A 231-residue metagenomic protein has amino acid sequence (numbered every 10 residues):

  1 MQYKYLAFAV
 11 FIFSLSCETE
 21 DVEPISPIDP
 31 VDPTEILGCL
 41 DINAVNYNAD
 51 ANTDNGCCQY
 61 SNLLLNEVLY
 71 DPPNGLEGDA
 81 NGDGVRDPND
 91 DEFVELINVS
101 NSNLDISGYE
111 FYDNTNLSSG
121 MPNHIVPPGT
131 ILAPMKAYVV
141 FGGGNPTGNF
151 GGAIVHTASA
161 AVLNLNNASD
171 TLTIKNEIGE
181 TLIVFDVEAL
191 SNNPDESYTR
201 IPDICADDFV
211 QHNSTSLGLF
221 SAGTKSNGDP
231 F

Functional and structural regions predicted by a protein language model:
Q2-F8: Sec-dependent signal peptide recognition, specifically the positively charged N-region followed immediately by
S14-S16: C-terminal motif of bacterial Sec signal peptides marking the signal peptidase cleavage site
E18-V31, Y60-F209, S216-F231: Activation on beta-sandwich/Ig-like modules and their edge loops
E23-N62: Extracellular calcium-associated, cysteine-rich motifs in secreted modular proteins
